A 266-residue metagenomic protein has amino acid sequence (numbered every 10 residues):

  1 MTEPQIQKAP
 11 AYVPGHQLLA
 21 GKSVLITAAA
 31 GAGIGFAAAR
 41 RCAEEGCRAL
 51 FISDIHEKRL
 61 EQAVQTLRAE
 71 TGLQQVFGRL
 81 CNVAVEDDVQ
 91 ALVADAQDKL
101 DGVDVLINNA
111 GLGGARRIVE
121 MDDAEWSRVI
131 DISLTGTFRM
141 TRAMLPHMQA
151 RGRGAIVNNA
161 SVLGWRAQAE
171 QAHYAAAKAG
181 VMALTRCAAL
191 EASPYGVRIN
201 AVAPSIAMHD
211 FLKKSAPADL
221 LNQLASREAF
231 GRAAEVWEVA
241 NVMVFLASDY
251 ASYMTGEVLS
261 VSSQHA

Functional and structural regions predicted by a protein language model:
E3-P14, R166, M243-V244, T255-A266: Short C-terminal tail/terminal secondary-structure segment of NAD(P)H-dependent dehydrogenase/reductase domains
Y12-F51: Canonical Rossmann dinucleotide-binding motif of NAD(H)/NADP(H)-dependent dehydrogenases/reductases, specifically
L112, V119-F138, R153, V157 (+2 more regions): Catalytic Tyr-X3-Lys loop
R117-I118, E125-I130, L212, L220 (+1 more regions): Substrate-binding pocket helix/loop in short-chain dehydrogenase/reductase
T141, A177, T185: Active-site helix of classical SDR
P146, L190-E191, S252: Alpha-helical segment proximal to the catalytic Tyr-Lys
S161: Residue(s) in the substrate-gating loop at a strand-loop-helix junction that position the organic substrate next
S193, R198, M254-G256: Short, small/polar-rich loop/turn modules that mediate ligand/substrate recognition or access, typified
